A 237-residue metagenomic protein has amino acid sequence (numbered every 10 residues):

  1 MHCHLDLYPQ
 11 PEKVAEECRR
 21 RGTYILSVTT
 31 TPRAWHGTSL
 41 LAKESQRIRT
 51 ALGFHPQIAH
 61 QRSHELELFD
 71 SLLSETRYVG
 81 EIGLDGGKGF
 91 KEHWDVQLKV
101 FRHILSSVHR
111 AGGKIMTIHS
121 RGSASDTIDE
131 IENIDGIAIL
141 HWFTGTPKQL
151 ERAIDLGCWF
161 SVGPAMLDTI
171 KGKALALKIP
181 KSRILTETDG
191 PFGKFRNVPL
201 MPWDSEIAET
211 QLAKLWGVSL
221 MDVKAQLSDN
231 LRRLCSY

Functional and structural regions predicted by a protein language model:
M1-Y237: Mid-domain alpha/beta scaffold segments of enzyme catalytic cores
